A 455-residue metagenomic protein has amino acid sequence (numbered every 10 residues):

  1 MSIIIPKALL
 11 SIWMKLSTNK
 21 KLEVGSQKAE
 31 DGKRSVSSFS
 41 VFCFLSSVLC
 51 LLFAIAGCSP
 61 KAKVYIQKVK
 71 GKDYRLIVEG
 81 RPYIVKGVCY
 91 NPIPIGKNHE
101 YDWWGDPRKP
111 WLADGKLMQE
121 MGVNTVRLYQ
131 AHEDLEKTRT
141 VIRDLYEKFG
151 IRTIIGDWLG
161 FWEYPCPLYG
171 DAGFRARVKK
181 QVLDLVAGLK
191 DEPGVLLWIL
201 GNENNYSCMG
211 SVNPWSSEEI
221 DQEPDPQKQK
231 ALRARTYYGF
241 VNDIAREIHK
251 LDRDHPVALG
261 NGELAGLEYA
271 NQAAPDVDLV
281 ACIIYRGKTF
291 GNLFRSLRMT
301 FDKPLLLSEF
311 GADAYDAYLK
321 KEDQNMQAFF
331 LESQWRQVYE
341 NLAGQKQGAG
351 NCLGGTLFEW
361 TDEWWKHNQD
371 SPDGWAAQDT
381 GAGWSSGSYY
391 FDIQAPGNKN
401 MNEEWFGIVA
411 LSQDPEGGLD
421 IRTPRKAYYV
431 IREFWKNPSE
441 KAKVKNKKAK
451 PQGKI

Functional and structural regions predicted by a protein language model:
M1-P60, K441-I455: Intrinsic disorder/low-complexity segments
A62-D157, P167-R175, K179, L183-G188 (+2 more regions): Active-site-adjacent substrate/metal-binding segments within catalytic domains of carbohydrate-active enzymes
K86-V88, V126-L128, T153-D157, L196-L200 (+4 more regions): Hydrophobic faces of well-ordered beta-strands that scaffold small-molecule active sites in alpha/beta enzyme cores
K97-P107, M121-H132, G160-R177, P226-Y237 (+3 more regions): The substrate-binding groove and active-site-proximal loops of carbohydrate-active enzymes, especially glycoside
R127-T138, Y206, L264-E268, C282-N292 (+1 more regions): Acidic-and-aromatic substrate-binding clefts and catalytic sites of carbohydrate-active enzymes
Q181-A231, A258-G260, N351-G354: Active-site groove signature of glycoside hydrolases
Q222-E340, G344: Extracellular glycoside hydrolase catalytic/binding regions
F358-K445: Aromatic-rich peripheral "rim/lid" segments of glycoside hydrolase catalytic domains that contact and position glycan
